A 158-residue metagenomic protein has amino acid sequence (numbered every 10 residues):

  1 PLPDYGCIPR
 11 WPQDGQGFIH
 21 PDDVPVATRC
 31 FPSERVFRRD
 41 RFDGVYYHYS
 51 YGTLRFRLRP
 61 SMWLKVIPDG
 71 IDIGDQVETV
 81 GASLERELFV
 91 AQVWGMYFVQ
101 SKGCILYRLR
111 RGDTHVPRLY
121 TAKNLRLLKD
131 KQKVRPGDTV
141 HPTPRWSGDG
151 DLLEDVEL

Functional and structural regions predicted by a protein language model:
P1-D22, G74-G81, V140-P142: A short beta-strand micro-motif
P1-G6, V93, G148-D155: Extracellular/luminal Pro/Thr/Ser-rich low-complexity repeat and linker "mucin-like" segments that act as
P9, P25-A27, E78, W94 (+3 more regions): N-terminal non-cleavable signal-anchor helices
D14-R57, G81-R126: Basic/aromatic-rich interaction segments and small domains that mediate binding to polyanionic partners
E34, E78, E85-E87, K129-Q132 (+1 more regions): Glutamate identity and glutamate-enriched acidic tracts
R39, S61, K65, T79: Residue-level signal for functionally critical sites in structured catalytic/ligand-binding pockets
S50-I73, L106-L158: Intrinsically disordered, low-complexity, charged/polar segments
